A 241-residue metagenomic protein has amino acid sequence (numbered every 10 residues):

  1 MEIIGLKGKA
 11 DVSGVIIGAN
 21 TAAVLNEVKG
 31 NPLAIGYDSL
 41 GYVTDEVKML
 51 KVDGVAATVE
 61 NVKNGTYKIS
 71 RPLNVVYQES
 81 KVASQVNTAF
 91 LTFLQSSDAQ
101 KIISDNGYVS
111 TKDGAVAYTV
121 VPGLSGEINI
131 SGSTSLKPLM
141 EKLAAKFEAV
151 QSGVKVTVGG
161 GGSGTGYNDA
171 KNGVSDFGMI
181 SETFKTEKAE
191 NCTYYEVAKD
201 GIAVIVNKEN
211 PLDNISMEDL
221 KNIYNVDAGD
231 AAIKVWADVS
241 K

Functional and structural regions predicted by a protein language model:
M1-K241: Flexible loop/hinge segments at secondary-structure junctions
